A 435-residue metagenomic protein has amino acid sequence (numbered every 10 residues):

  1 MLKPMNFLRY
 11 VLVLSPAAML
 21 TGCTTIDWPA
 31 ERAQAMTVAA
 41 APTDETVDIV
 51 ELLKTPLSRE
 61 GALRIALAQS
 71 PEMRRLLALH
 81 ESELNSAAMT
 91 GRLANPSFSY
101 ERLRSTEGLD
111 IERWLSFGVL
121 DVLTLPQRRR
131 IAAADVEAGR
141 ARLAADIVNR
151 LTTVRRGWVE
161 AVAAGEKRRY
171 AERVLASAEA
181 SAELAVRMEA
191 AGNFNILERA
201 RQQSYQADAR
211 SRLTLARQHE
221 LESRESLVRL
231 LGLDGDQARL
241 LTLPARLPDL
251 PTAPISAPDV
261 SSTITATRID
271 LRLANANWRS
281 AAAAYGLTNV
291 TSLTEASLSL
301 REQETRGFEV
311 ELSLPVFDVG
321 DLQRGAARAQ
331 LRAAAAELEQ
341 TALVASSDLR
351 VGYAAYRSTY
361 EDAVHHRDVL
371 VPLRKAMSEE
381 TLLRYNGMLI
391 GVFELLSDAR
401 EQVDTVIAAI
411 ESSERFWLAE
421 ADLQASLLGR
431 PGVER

Functional and structural regions predicted by a protein language model:
M1-A68, R217-T263, Q424-R435: Terminal intrinsically disordered/low-complexity segments used for targeting and assembly
N6, T24-T25, L125, A141 (+6 more regions): Periplasmic alpha-helical coiled-coil/stalk elements that build and connect Gram-negative outer-membrane
T24-M36, R64-D121, R224, R229 (+6 more regions): A small-residue-enriched
L77, R130-A133, I196-Y205, V392-R400: Short, charged, amphipathic alpha-helical segments
L120, R128-R130: Short, Lys/Arg-rich amphipathic alpha-helical interaction segments that bind nucleic acids or acidic protein surfaces
D208-D236, E337, V344-A345, V371-G432: Short segments within alpha-helical structural elements
